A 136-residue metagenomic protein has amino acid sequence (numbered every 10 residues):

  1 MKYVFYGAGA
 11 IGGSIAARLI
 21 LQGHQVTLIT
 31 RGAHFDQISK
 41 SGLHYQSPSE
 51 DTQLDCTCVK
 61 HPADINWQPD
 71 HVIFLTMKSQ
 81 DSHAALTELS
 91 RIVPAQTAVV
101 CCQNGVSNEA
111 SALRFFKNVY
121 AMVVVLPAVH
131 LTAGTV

Functional and structural regions predicted by a protein language model:
M1-P48: NAD(P)+-binding Rossmann beta1-loop-alpha1 motif at the extreme N-terminus of oxidoreductases
T52-V136: Rossmann-like NAD(P)(H) cofactor-binding subdomain of soluble oxidoreductases
